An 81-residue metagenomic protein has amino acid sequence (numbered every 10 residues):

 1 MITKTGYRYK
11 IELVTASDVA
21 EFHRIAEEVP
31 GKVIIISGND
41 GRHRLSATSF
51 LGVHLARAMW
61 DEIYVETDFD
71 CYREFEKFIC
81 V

Functional and structural regions predicted by a protein language model:
I2-Y7, I11-T15, E27-V29, S37: N-terminal intrinsically disordered, cationic/polar leader segments that include organellar targeting peptides
Y9-E12, D61-T67: Short cationic amphipathic helices and targeting signals
A16-K32, G41-M59, R73-K77: Amphipathic alpha-helical interaction surfaces in cytosolic regulatory modules
V33-S37, V81: Conserved short beta-strand edge segments in small beta-sheet-based binding/regulatory domains
D40-H43, V65-D68: Short C-terminal domain-edge/linker segments immediately following a structured domain
T67-V81: Charged low-complexity stretches with an acidic bias
